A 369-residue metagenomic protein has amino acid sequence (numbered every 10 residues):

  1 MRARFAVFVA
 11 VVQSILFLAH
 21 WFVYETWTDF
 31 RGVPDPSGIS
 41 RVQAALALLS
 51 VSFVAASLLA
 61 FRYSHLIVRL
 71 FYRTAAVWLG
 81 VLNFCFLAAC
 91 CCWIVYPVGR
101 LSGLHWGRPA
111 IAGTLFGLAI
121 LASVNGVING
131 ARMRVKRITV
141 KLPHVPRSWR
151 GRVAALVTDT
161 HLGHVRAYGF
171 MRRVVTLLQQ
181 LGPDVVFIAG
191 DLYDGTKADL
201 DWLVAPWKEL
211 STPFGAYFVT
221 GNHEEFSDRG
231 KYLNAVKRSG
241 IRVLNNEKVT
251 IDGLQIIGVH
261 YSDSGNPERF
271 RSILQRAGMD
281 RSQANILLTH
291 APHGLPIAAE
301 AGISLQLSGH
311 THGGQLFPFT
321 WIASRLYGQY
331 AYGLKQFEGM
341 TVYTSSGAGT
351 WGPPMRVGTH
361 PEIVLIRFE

Functional and structural regions predicted by a protein language model:
M1-A131: Non-catalytic terminal accessory segments
R31-P34, A47-F53, P109, I128-V135 (+3 more regions): Short, mixed-charge, low-aromatic patches
G32, R69-A76, V140, A155 (+1 more regions): Short amphipathic alpha-helical coupling elements at transmembrane boundaries
H105-R150, A154-L156, L162-A167: Canonical alpha-helical transmembrane segment with a positive-inside/aromatic-interface signature
K141-E369: Soluble catalytic domains of enzymes that build or remodel membrane lipids, polysaccharides, and related
